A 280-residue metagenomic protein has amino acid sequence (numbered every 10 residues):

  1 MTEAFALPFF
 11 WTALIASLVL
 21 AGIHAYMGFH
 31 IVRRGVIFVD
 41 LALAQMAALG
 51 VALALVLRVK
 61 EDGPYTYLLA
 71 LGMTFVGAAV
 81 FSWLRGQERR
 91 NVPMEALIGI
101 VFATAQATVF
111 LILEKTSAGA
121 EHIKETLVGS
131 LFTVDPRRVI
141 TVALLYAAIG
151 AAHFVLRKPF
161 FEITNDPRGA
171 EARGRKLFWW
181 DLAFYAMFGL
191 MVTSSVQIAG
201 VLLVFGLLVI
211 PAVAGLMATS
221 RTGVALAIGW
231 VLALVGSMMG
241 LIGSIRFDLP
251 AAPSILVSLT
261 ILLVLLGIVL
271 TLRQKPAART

Functional and structural regions predicted by a protein language model:
M1-A6, V59-D62, A118-V134, I242-I245: Membrane-interface helix termini and inter-helical loops of multi-pass transporters
M1-G22, P64: Membrane-interfacial amphipathic/re-entrant helices at transmembrane-helix boundaries
F10-I15, Y67-G72, A96-I100, V139-L144 (+3 more regions): Hydrophobic alpha-helical transmembrane segments
F29-A42, A52-G119, G215-A227, S244-F247 (+1 more regions): Short loop segments and helix-boundary regions at transmembrane helix junctions of multi-pass inner-membrane proteins
L57, L249-T280: Cytosolic-side transmembrane-helix boundaries in multi-pass membrane proteins
M94-P159, A183: Transmembrane helix-bundle core of multi-pass membrane transporters and related energy-transducing complexes
A151-F184: Membrane-helix/interface signature in polytopic inner-membrane proteins
L202-P253: Transmembrane alpha-helical segments in multi-pass inner-membrane proteins
